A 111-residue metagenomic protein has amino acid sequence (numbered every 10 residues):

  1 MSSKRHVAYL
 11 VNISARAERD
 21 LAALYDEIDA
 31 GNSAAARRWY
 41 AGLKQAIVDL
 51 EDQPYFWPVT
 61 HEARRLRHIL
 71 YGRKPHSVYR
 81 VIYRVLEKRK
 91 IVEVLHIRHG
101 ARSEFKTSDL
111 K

Functional and structural regions predicted by a protein language model:
M1-G42: Arg/Lys-rich, positively charged N-terminal/basic patches that mediate binding to nucleic acids
S2-K4, Y71-K111: Enriched for short, Lys/Arg-rich terminal
Y9, D20, H68-Y71, R84: A general secondary-structure boundary signal
D20, E27, A46-D49, H68 (+1 more regions): Residue-level recognition of specific faces of alpha-helices
Q45-P75: A short, surface-exposed loop/turn module that caps and links secondary-structure elements
